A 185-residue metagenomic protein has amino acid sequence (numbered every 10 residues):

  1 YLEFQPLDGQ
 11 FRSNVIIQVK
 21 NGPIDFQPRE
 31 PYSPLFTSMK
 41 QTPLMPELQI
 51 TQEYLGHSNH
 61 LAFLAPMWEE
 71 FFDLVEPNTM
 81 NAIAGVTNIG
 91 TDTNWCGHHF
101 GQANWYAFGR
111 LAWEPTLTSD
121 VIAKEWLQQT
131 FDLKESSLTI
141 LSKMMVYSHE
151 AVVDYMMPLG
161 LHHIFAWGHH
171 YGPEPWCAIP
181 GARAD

Functional and structural regions predicted by a protein language model:
Y1-D185: Substrate-binding groove of N-acetylhexosamine-processing glycoside hydrolases
